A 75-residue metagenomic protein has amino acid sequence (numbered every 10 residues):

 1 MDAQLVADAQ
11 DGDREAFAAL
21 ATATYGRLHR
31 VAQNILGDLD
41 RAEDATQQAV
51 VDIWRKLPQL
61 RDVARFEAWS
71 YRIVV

Functional and structural regions predicted by a protein language model:
M1-A3: Acidic, Ser/Thr- and Pro/Gly-rich low-complexity regulatory segments
V6-A7: Amphipathic alpha-helical repeat scaffolds
Q10-A19, H29-Q48: Short, charged helix-capping/linker segments at alpha-helix termini
R14, Y25, L39, L57-V63 (+1 more regions): A short, glycine- and basic residue-enriched loop/turn that sits immediately adjacent to a domain's principal
L20-T24, L28, V74: Hydrophobic/aromatic residues within well-ordered alpha-helical segments
R30, D44-V51, R55, A64-V74: Structural recognition of an alpha-helix C-terminal capping motif at a helix-to-coil junction
N34-L36, L57-L60, V74-V75: Conserved short hydrophobic patches within well-ordered secondary structure
